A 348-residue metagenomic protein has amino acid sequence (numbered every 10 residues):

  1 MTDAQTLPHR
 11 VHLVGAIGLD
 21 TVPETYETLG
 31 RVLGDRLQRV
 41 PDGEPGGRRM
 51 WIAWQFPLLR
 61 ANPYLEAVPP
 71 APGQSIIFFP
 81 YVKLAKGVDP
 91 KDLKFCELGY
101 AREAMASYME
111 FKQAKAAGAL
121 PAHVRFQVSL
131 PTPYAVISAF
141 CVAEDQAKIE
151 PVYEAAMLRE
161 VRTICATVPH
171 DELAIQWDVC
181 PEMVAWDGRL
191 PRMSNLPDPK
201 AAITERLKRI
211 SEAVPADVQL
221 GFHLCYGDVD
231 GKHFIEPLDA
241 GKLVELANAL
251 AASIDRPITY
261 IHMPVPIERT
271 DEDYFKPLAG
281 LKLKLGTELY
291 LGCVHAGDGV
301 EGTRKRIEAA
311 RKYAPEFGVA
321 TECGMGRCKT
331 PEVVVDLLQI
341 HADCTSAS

Functional and structural regions predicted by a protein language model:
M1-S75, S346: N-terminal basic, low-complexity leaders that serve as flexible interaction/assembly modules and, when applicable, as
A4-V14, R36-V40, H123-S129, E172-Q176 (+4 more regions): Structural preference for beta-strand elements that scaffold enzyme active sites
G15-D20, S138-A147, K232-G241, D298: Active-site mouth loops of central-metabolism enzymes
G30-R31, F111-R125, C165-H170, K208-D217 (+3 more regions): Acidic (Asp/Glu)-rich catalytic clusters
Y64, A147-L158, R192-V214, A240-A251: Acidic, His- and aromatic-enriched active-site or binding-groove loops in soluble protein domains that engage sugars
I76-P169, A174-A202: Active-site-proximal, glycine-rich beta->alpha crossover segments in alpha/beta enzymes that shape flexible
V88-P90, L238-A247, I267-F275: A general structural motif
A252-S348: Catalytic-face loop-and-helix region of soluble metabolic enzyme cores
